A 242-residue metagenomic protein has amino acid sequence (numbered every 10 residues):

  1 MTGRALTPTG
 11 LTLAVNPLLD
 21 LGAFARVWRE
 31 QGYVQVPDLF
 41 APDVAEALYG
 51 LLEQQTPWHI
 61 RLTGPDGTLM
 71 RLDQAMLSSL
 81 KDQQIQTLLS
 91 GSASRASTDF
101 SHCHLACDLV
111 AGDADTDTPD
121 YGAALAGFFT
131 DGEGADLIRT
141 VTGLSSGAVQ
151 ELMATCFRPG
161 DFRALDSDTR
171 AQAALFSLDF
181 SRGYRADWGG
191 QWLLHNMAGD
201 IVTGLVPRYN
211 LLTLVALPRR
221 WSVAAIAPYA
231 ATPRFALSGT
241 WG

Functional and structural regions predicted by a protein language model:
M1-T213, P218-G242: Fe(II)/2-oxoglutarate oxygenase catalytic core
